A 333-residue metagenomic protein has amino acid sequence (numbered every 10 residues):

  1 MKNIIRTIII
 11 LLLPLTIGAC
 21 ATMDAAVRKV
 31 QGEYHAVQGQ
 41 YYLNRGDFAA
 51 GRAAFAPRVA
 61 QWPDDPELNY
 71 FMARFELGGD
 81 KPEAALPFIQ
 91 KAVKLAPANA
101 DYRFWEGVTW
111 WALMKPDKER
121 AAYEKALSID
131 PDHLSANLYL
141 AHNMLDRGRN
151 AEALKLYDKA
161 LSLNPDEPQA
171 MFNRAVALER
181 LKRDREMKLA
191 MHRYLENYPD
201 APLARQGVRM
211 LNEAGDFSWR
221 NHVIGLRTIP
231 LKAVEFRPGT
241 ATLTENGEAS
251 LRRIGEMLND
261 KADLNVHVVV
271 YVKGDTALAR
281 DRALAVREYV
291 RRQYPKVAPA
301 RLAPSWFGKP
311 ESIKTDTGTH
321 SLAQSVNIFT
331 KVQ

Functional and structural regions predicted by a protein language model:
T22, A26-K29, M114, R180-N265 (+1 more regions): Periplasmic peptidoglycan-binding/tethering modules of Gram-negative envelope proteins
R28-E67, F71-E83, Q90, V108 (+1 more regions): Alpha-helical segment of the N-proximal tetratricopeptide repeat
V37, F71, W105, Y139 (+2 more regions): Canonical tetratricopeptide repeat
P63, P97, P131, P165 (+1 more regions): Short coil turns that delineate tetratricopeptide repeat
I229-G239, L251-A283, R301-K314: Short, surface-exposed beta-strand segments enriched in small/polar/acidic residues
L284, E288, R292-Q333: Periplasmic OmpA/Pal-like peptidoglycan-binding modules at the C-termini of bacterial envelope proteins
